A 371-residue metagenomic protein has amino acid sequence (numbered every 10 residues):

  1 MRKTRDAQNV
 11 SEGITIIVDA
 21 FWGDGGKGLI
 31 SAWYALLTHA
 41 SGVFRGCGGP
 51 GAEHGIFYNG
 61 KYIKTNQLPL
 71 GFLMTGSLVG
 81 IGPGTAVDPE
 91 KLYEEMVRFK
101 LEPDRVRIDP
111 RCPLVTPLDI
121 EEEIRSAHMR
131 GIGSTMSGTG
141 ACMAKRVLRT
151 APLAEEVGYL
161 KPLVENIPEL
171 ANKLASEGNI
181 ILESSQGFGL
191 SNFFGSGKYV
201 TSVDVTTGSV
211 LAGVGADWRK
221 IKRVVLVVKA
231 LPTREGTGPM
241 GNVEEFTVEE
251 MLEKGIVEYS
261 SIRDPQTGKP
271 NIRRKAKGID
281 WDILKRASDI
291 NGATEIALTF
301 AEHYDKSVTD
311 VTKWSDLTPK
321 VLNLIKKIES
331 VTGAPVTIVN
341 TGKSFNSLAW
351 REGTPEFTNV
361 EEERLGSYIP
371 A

Functional and structural regions predicted by a protein language model:
R2-A371: Non-transmembrane, aqueous-exposed alpha-helical and coiled segments at domain scale
